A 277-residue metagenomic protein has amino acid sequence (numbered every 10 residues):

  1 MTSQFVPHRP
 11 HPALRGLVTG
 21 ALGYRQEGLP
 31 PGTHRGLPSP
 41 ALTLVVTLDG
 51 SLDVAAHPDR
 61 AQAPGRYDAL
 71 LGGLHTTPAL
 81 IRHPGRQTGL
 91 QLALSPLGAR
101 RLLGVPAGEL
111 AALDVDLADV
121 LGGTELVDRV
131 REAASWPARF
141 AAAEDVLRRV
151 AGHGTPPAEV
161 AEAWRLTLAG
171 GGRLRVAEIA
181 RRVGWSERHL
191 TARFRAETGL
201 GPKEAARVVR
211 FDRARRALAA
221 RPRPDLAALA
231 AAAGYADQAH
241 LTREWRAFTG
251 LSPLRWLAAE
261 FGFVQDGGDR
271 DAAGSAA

Functional and structural regions predicted by a protein language model:
M1-E187, E197-P202, R216-R221, D225-A236 (+1 more regions): Alpha-helical bundle regulatory/interaction domains
F194, A206, E244-R246, L257: DNA major-groove recognition helix of helix-turn-helix
